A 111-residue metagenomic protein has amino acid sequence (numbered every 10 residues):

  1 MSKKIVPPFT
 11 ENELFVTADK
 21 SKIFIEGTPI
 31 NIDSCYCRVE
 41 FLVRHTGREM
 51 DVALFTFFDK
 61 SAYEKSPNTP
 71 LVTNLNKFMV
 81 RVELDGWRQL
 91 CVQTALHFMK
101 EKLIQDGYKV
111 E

Functional and structural regions predicted by a protein language model:
M1-A53, D59-E111: Viral virion structural and adsorption modules
